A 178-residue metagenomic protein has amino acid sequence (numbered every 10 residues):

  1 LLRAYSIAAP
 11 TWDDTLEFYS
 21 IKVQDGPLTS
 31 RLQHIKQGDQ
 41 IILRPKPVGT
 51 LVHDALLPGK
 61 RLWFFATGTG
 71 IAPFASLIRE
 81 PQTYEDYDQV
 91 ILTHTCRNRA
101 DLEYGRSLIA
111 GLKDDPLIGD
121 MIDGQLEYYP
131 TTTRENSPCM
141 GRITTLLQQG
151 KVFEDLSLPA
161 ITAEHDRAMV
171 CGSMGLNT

Functional and structural regions predicted by a protein language model:
L1-D39: Ferredoxin-reductase
L2-S6, V48-L56: Short, Lys/Arg- and Gly-enriched loop/turn segments at beta-strand edges
L56-R61, T162-E164: Short helix-loop-beta connector
L62-F65, M169: Conserved beta-strand elements of the Class I
T67-A72: Ser/Thr-glycine-rich phosphate-binding loops at phosphate-binding pockets of nucleotides, nucleotide cofactors
P73-E85: Histidine-anchored nucleotide/phosphate-binding helix
T93, A100-T178: Reductase modules of NAD(P)H-dependent flavoproteins
